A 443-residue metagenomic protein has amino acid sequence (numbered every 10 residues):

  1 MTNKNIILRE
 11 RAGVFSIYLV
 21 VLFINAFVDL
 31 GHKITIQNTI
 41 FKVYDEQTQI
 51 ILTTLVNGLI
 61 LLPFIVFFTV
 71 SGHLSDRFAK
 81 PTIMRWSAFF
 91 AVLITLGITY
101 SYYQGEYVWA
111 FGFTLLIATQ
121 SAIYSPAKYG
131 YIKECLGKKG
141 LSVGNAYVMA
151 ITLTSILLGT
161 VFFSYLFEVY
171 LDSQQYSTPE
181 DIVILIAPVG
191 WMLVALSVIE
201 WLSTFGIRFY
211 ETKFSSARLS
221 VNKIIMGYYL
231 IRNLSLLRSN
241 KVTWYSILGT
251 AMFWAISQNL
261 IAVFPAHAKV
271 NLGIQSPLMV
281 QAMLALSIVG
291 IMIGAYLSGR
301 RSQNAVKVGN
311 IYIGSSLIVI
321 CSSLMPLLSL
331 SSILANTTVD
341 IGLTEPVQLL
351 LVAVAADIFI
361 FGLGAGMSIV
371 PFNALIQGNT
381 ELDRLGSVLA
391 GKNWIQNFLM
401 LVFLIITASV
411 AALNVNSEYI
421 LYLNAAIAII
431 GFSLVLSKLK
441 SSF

Functional and structural regions predicted by a protein language model:
M1-F15, F209-L248, N271, D340-E345: Juxtamembrane intracellular "pre-TM" segments in multi-pass secondary transporters
S16-I34, V56-S75, A79-A91, W109-Y170 (+6 more regions): Substrate-agnostic recognition of the 12-TM MFS/MFS-like secondary transporter fold
K33-I50, A262-M279: Short amphipathic helix-loop junctions that connect adjacent transmembrane helices in Major Facilitator Superfamily/SLC
Q37-Y44, T99-Y100, I156-L193, V270 (+1 more regions): Transmembrane alpha-helix termini and helix-breaking/packing motifs in multi-pass membrane transporters
I60, F90-I98, I117, L196-E200 (+2 more regions): MFS 12-TM fold signature
R77-A91, R300-I318, N416-E418: Cytoplasmic membrane-interface "Motif A"-like loop-to-helix N-cap segments of 12-TM Major Facilitator Superfamily
R85, F89-G105, S316-P346: C-terminal ends and interior cores of transmembrane alpha-helices in multi-pass membrane transporters/permeases
G130, E134, I182-V221, S329-S332 (+1 more regions): Helix-loop junctions on the cytosolic side of multi-pass membrane transporters, especially the intracellular loop
